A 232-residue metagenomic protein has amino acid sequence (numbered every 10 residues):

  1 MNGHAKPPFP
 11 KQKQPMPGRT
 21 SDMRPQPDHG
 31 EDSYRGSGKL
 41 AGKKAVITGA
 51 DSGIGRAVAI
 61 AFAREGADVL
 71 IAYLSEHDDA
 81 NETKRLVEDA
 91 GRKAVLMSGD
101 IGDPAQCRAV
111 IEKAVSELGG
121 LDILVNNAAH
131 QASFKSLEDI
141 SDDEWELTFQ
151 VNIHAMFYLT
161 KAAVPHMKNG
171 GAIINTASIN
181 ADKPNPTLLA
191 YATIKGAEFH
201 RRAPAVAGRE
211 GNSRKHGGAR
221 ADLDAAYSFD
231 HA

Functional and structural regions predicted by a protein language model:
P8, D103, R108, S116 (+4 more regions): Conserved mid-core segment of classical short-chain dehydrogenase/reductases
S37-L70: Canonical Rossmann dinucleotide-binding motif of NAD(H)/NADP(H)-dependent dehydrogenases/reductases, specifically
I60, E112, V151-G171, P204-R209: Amphipathic alpha-helical dimer-interface segment in Rossmann-like NAD(P)H-dependent oxidoreductases
A67-E82: Conserved glycine-rich Rossmann-like NAD(P)H-binding loop of the short-chain dehydrogenase/reductase
K84, E88, V95-S98, D103-G119: Conserved amphipathic alpha-helix within the SDR
A129-Q131, I174-N212, A221-D222: Catalytic loop of short-chain dehydrogenase/reductase
E138-F157, I174, E198: Catalytic Tyr-X3-Lys loop
F149-M156, T160, P186, I194 (+1 more regions): Short alpha-helix in the Rossmann-fold core of NAD(P)-dependent oxidoreductases
